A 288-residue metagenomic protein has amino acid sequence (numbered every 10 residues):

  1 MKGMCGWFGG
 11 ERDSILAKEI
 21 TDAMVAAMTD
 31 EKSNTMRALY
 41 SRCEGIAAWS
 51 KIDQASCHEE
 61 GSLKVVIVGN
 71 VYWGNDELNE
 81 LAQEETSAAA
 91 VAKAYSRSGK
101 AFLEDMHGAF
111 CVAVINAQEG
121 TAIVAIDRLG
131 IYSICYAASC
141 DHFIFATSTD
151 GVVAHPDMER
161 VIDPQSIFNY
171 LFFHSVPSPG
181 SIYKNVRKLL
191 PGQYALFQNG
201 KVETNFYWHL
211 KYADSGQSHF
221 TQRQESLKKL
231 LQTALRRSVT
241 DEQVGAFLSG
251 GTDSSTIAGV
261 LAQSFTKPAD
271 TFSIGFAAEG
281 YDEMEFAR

Functional and structural regions predicted by a protein language model:
M1-R288: Cysteine-centered catalytic environments shared across enzyme families
